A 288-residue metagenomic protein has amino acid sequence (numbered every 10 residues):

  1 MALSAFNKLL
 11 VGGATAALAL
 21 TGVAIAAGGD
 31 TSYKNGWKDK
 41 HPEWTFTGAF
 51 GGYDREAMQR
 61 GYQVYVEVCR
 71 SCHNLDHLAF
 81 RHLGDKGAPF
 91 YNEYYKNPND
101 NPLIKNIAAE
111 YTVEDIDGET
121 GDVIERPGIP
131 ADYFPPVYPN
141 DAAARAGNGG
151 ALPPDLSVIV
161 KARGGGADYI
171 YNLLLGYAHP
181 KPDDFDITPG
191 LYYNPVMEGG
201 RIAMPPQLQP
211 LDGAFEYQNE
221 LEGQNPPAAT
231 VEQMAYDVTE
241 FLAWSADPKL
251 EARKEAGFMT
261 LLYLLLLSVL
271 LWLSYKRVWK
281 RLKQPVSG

Functional and structural regions predicted by a protein language model:
A2-G13: Bacterial N-terminal signal peptides that target proteins for export
G13-A19, A24: Cleavable N-terminal signal peptides
V23-K38: Cleaved targeting-peptide boundary
K38-Q63, N74-A88, A246-K254: Electrostatic cytochrome c docking/interface patches
Y65-D76, V238: The canonical Cys-X-X-Cys-His
H77-G166, T188-N219: Gly/Gly-Pro-rich "capping" loops immediately C-terminal to redox-active cysteine motifs in periplasmic/lumenal
M204-D247: Extended, hydrophilic extramembrane loops/domains of integral membrane proteins
R253-G288: Juxtamembrane interface at the cytosolic side of transmembrane helices
